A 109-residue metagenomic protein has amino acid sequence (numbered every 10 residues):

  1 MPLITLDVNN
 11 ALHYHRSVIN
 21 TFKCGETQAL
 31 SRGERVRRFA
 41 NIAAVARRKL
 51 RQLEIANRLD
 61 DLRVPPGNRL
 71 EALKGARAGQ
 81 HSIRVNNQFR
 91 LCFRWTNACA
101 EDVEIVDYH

Functional and structural regions predicted by a protein language model:
M1-L50: Arg/Lys-rich, positively charged N-terminal/basic patches that mediate binding to nucleic acids
M1-S17, K74, H81-H109: Enriched for short, Lys/Arg-rich terminal
H15, E34-R37, A46-R47, N68 (+3 more regions): Short, intrinsically disordered low-complexity segments
V18, R35, R58, P66-R69 (+1 more regions): Glycine-rich, flexible loop/turn motifs
N20, A43-A46, L62-P66, R84-N86: Generic structural signal for well-ordered secondary structure
L53: Conserved phosphate-interacting/catalytic interface
N57-H81: A short, surface-exposed loop/turn module that caps and links secondary-structure elements
